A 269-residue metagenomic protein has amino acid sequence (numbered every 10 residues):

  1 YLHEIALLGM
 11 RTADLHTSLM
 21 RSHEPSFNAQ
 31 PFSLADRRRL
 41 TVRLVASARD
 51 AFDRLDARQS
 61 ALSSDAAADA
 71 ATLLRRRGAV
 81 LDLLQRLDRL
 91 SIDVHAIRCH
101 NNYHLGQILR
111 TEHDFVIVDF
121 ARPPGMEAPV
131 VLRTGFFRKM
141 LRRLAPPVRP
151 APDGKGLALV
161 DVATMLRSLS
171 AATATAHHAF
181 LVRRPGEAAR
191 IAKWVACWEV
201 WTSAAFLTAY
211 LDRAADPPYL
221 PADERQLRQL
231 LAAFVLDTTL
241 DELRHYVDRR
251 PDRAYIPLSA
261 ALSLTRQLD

Functional and structural regions predicted by a protein language model:
Y1-H100, T111-H113, P124-K155, L159 (+5 more regions): ATP-dependent phospho-/nucleotidyl transfer catalytic cores
H23, S91, E112, L166-F180 (+2 more regions): Alpha-helix capping/termination and helix-coil
N102, Q107: Conserved catalytic-loop position in the HRD/HxD motif
I117: Conserved active-site beta-strand element of glycosyltransferases/polysaccharide synthases
D161-M165: Alpha-helical D-x4-[hydrophobic]G micro-motif in the C-lobe of protein kinase domains
S170-W201: Substrate-binding beta-hairpin/strand module that engages nucleic acids
